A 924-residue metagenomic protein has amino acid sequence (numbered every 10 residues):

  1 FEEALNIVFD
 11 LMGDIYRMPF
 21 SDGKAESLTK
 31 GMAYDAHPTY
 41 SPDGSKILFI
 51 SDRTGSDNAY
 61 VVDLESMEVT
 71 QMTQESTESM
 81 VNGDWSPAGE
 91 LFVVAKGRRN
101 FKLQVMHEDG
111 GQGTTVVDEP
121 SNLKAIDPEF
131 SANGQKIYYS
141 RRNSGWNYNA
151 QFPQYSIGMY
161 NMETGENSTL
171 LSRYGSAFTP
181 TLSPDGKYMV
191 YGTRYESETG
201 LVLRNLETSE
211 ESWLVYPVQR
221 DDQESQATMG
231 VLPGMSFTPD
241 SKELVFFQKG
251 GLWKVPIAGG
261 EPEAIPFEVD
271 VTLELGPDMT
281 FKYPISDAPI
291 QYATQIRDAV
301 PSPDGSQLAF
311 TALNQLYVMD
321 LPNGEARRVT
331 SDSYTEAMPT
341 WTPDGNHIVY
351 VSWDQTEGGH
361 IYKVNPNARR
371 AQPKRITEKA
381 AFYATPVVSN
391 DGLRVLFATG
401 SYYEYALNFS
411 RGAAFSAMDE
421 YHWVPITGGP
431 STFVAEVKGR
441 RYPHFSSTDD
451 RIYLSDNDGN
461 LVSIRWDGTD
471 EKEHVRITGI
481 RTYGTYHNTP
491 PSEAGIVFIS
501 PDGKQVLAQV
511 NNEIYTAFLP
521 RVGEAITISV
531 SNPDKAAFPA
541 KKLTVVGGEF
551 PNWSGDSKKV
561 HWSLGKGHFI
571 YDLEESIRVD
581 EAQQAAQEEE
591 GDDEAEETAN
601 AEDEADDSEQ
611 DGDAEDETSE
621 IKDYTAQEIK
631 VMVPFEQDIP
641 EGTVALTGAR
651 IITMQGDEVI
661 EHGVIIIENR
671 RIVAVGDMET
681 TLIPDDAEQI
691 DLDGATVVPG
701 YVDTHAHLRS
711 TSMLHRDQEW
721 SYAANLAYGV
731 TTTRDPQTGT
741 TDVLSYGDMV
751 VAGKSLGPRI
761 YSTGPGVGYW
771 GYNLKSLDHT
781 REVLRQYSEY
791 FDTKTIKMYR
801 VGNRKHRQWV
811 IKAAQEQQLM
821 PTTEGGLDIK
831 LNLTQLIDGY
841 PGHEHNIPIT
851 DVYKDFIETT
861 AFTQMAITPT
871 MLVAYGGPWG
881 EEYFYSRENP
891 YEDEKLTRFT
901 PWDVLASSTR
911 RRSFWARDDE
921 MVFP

Functional and structural regions predicted by a protein language model:
D10-F20, S27-D35, P42, L48-Y60 (+27 more regions): A flexible loop/linker signature enriched in serine peptidases of the S9 family
Q226-D240, P284-V300, H487-F498, V545-N552: Signature of short aromatic-glycine-proline-rich micro-motifs recurring in repeat-based ectodomains
D657-V698: Histidine-rich, glycine-flanked metal-binding segment
A695-K754, Y772-D778, L833-P841: Metal-associated gating/positioning segment near the N- to mid-region
S721-T741, G757-G768, Y790-V801, I811 (+4 more regions): Divalent metal-dependent hydrolysis catalytic cores, especially in the metallo-beta-lactamase
P765, Y769-K812, E816, T834-Q835 (+4 more regions): Active-site gating/metal-coordination segments in enzymes
E782-G802, P848-P924: Active-site neighborhoods of metal-dependent hydrolases
